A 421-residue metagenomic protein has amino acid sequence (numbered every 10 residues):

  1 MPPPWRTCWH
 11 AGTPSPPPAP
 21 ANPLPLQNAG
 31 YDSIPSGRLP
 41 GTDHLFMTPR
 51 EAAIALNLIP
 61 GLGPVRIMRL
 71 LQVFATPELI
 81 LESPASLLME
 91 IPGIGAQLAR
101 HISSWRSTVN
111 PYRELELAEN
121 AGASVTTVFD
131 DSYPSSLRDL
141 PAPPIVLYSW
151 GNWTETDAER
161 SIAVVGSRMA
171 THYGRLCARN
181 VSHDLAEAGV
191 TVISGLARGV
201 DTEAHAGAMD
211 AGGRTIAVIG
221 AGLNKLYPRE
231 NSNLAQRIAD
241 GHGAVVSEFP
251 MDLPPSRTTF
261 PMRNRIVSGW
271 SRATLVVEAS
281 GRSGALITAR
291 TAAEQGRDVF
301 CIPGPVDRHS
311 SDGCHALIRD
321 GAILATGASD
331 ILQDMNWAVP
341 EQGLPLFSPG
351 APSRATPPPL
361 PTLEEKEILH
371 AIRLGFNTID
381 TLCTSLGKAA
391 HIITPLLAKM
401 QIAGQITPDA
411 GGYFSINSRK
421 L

Functional and structural regions predicted by a protein language model:
P4, N28, P35-S36, P64 (+1 more regions): Intrinsically disordered, low-complexity sequence elements enriched in Ser/Thr/Gly/Pro
P4-W5, W9, S15-P25, D43-R50 (+2 more regions): Glycine-biased, small-residue-rich flexible motifs in mid-sequence functional cores and linkers
A11, A29-D32: Short hydrophobic alpha-helical segments enriched in small aliphatic residues
P14, P18, P35-G37, N57 (+3 more regions): Compositionally biased, intrinsically disordered low-complexity segments
I34-F46: Short, Lys/Arg-enriched N-terminal segments with co-localized hydrophobic residues within the first ~10-30 amino acids
D43-D131, C301, I379, A403-G412 (+1 more regions): Short, small/acidic-rich helices and loops at N termini and domain boundaries of DNA replication/processing enzymes
